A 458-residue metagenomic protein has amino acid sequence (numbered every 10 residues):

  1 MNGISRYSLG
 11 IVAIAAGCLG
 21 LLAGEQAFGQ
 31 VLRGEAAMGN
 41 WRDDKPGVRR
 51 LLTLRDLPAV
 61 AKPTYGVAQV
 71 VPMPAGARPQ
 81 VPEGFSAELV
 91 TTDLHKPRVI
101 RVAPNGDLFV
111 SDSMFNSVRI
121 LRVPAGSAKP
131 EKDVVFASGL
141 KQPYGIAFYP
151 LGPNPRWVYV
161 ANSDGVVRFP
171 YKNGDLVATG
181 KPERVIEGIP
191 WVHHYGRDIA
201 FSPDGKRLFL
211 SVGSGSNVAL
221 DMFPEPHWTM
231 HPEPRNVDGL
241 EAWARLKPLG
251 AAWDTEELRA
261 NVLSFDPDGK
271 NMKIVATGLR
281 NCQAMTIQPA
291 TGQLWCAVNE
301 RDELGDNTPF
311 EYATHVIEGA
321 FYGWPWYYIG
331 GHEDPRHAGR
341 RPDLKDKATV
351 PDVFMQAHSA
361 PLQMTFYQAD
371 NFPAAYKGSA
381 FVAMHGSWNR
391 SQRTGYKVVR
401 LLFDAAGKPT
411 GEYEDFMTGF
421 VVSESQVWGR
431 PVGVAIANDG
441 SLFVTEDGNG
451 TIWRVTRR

Functional and structural regions predicted by a protein language model:
V31-E83, P155, G196, S214-K273 (+4 more regions): Beta-propeller domain segments
L89-L94, V135-K141, V185-W191, I274-G278 (+3 more regions): Surface loop/turn motifs at the tips and blade-to-blade linkers of beta-strand repeat domains
P97-R98, S117-L151: Blade-loop segments of beta-propeller domains
A103, S111, Y159-S163, F169 (+6 more regions): Residue-level marker for isolated small/hydroxyl-bearing positions within beta-strands of beta-sheet-rich domains
D133, Q142-P143, A147-Y149, R156 (+5 more regions): Asp-box/WD-like beta-propeller blade repeats and closely related beta-sheet repeat scaffolds
